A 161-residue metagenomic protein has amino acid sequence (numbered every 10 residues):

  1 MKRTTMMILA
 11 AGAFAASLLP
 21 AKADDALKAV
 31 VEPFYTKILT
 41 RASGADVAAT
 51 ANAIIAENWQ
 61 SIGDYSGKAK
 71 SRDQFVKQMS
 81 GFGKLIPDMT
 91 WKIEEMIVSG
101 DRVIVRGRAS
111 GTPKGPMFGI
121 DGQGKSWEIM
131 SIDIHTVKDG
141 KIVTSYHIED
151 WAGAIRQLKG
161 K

Functional and structural regions predicted by a protein language model:
M1-I8: Bacterial N-terminal signal peptides that target proteins for export
I8-S17: Bacterial N-terminal signal peptides
A23-N58: Short acidic-aromatic low-complexity motifs
A48-G100, R108: A solvent-exposed, acidic/Ser-Thr-rich amphipathic alpha-helical stretch
E95-I97, A109-G111, D133, E149: A mature extracytoplasmic/lumenal domain signature
M96-I104, T136-V143: A short, structured loop/turn motif at beta-sheet edges
S110-K138: Exposed beta-sheet edge and beta->alpha loop/turn motif
V143-K161: Low-complexity, intrinsically disordered terminal/linker segments enriched in charged and Gly/Pro repeats
